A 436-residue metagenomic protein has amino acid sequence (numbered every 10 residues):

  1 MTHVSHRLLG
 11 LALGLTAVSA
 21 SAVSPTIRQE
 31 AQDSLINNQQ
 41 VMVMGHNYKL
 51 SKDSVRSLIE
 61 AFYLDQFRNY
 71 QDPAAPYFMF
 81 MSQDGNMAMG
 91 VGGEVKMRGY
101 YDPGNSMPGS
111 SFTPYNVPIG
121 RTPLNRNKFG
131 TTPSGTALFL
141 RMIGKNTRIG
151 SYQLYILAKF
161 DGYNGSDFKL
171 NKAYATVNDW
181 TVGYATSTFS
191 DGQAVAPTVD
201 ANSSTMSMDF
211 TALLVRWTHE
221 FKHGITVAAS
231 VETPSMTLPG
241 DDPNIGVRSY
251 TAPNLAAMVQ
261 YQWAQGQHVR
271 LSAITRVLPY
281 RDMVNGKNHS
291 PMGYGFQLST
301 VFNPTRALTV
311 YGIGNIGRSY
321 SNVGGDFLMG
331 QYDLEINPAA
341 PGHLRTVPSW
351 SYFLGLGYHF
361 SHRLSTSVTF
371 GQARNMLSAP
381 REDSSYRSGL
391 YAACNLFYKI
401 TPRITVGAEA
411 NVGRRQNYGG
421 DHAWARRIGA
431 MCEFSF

Functional and structural regions predicted by a protein language model:
T2-H6, G14-L15, S19-P103: N-terminal periplasmic/intermembrane-space "pro-region" immediately following the signal or transit peptide
F67, Q83, N127-G130, N164-D167 (+7 more regions): Replace "Gram-negative outer membrane beta-barrel proteins" with "bacterial and organellar outer membrane beta-barrel
S82-G109, R121-M236, A256, Q260-W263 (+2 more regions): Outer membrane beta-barrel
Y100-D102, K145, K159-G165, F189-D191 (+6 more regions): Sequence/structural signature of outer-membrane beta-barrel proteins
S110-G120, Q331-A339: Surface-exposed loop/turn segments flanking beta-strands in extracellular/periplasmic regions
P133-Y155, M258-M283, H359, R363-Q372 (+3 more regions): Surface-exposed extracellular loop regions of Gram-negative outer-membrane beta-barrel proteins
Q262-P380, Y386: Detector for outer-membrane/organellar transmembrane beta-barrel domains, recognizing the amphipathic beta-strand
F302, Y398-I400, I404, A423-F436: Outer-membrane beta-barrel "beta-signal"
